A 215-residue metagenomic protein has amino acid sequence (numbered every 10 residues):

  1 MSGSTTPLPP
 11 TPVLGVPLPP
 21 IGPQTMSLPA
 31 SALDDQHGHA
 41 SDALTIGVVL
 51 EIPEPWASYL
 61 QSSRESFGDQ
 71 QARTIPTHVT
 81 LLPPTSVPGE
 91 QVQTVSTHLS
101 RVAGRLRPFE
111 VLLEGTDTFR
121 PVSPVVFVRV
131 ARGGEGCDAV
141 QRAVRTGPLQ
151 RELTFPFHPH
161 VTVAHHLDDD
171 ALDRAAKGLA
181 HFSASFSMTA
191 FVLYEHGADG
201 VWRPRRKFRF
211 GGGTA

Functional and structural regions predicted by a protein language model:
S2-A215: Histidine-dependent nucleotide/RNA phosphoesterase domain, centered on the 2H-phosphoesterase fold with its duplicated
